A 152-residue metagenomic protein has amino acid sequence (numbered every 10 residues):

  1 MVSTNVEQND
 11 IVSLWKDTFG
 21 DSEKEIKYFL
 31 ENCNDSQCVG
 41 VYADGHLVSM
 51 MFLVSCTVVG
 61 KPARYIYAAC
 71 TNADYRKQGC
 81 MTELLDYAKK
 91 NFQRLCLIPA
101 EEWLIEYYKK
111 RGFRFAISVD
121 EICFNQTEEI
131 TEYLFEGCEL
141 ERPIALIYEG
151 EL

Functional and structural regions predicted by a protein language model:
M1-L47, E128-L152: Short amphipathic alpha-helix that is part of the acyltransferase structural core
D10, E102-W103: Short alpha-helical
G40, G45-T57, P62-C70: Conserved beta-strand in the GNAT
T71, K77-K90: Conserved acetyl-CoA-binding loop-helix of GNAT-fold acetyltransferases
M81, W103-L104, E121-Q126: Short glycine/proline-centered loop/turn elements that form peptide/ligand docking sites
K90-E102: Conserved GNAT acetyl-CoA-binding A-motif
Y107-F113: Conserved active-site tyrosine of GNAT-family acetyltransferases
R114-E136: Conserved catalytic-core motifs of GNAT/GCN5-like acyltransferases
